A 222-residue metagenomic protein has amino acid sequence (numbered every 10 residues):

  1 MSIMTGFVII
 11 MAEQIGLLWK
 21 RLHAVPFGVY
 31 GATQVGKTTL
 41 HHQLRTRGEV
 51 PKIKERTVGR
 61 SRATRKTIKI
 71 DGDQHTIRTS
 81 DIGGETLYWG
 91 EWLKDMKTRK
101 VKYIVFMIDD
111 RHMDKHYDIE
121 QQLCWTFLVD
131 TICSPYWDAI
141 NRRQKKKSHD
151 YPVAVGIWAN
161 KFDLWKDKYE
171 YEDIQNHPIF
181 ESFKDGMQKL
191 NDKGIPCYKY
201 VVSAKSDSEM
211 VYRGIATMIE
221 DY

Functional and structural regions predicted by a protein language model:
M1-A32, I140-N141: Short, flexible boundary segments at extreme N-termini or domain junctions of P-loop NTPases and their
P26-E49: Glycine-rich phosphate-binding P-loop
V35-G36, E85-L87, D110-K115, F162-K166 (+1 more regions): Short acidic, S/G/P-rich loop/turn micro-motifs used as interaction or catalytic elements
R45-R78, G84-W89: Switch I (effector-binding) loop of TRAFAC-class P-loop GTPase G-domains
W89-P135: Inter-motif core of Ras-like GTPase G domains
Y103-F106, Y136-K161, N191-V201: Conserved beta-strand/loop subsegment of P-loop NTPase cores
D118-R143, E172-G186: Well-ordered, non-membrane alpha-helical segments in soluble/globular domains
L164-Y222: Canonical P-loop GTPase G-domain recognition
